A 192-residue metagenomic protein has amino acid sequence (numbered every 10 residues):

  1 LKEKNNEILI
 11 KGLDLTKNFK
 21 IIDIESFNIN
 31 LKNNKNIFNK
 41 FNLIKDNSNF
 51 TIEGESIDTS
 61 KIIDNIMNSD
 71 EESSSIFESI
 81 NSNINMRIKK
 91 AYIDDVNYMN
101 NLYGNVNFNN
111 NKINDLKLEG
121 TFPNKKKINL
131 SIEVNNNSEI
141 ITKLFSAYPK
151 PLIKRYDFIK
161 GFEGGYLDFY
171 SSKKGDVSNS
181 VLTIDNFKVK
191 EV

Functional and structural regions predicted by a protein language model:
L1-V192: Membrane-proximal interfacial segments on either side of biological membranes
